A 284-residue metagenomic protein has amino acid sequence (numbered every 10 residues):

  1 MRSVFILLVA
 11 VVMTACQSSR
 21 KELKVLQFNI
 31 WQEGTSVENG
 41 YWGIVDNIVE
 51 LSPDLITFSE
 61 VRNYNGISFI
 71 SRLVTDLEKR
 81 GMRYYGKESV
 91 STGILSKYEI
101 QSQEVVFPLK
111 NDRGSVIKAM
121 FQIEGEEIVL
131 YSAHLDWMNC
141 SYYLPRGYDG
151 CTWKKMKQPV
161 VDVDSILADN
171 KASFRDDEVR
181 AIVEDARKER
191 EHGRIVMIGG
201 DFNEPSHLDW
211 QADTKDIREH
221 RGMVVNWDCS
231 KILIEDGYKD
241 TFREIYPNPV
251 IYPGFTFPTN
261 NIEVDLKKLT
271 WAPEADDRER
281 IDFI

Functional and structural regions predicted by a protein language model:
M1-L7: Sec-dependent signal peptide recognition, specifically the positively charged N-region followed immediately by
F5, A15-K79, E279: N-terminal, active-site-proximal structural segment of metallo-dependent hydrolase catalytic domains
E22-Q32, E127-D136, K154-A168: Active-site-proximal beta-strand elements of phosphoester/diester hydrolases
K24-Q27, L55-S59, G86-K87, G93-I94 (+5 more regions): Structural recognition of the beta-strand scaffold that forms the well-ordered cores of secreted hydrolase catalytic
V37, L55, E60-D149: Structured beta-strand-rich core segments of catalytic domains in phosphoester-bond hydrolases
V105-F107, E184-M197, F202-I284: Metal-dependent phosphoester-hydrolase catalytic domains
I128-T152, G199, N203-P205, R243-I251: Short, solvent-exposed beta-strand-terminating loops
Y143-A172, D213: A solvent-exposed, charged loop/short amphipathic helix patch at secondary-structure junctions
